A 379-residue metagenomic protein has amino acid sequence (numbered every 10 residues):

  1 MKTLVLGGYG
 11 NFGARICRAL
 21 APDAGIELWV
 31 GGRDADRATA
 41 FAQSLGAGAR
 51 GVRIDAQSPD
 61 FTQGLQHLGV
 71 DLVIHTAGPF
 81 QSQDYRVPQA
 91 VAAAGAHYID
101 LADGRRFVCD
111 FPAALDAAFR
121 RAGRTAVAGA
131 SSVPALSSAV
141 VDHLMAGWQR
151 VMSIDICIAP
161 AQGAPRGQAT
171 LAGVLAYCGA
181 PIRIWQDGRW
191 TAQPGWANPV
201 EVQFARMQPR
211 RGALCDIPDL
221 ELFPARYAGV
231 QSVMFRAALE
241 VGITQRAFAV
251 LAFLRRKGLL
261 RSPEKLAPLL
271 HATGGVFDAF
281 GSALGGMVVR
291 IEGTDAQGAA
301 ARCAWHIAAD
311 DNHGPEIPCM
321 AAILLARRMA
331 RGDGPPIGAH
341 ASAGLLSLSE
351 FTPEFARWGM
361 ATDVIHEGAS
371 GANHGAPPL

Functional and structural regions predicted by a protein language model:
T3-P22: N-terminal Rossmann NAD(P)H-binding glycine-rich loop of SDR-like oxidoreductase domains
L6, A146-E292, A299: Active-site-lining helix/loop region of Rossmann-like oxidoreductase modules
G10, D34-D36: Helix N-cap at the beta1-alpha1 junction of Rossmann-like dinucleotide-binding domains, i.e., the first residues
C17, V87-P88, A322: Generic hydrophobic/aromatic pocket-lining and core-packing "Φ" positions
D23-L28, G32: A generic structural motif
E27, R37, F41-D110: NAD(P)H-binding glycine-rich loop region in Rossmannoid oxidoreductase-like domains and their noncatalytic homologs
P79-R183, L222: Glycine-/Pro-rich loop/turn segments that contact NAD(P) or position catalytic residues in Rossmann-like domains
L254-P378: C-terminal active-site/capping subdomain that shapes the small-molecule cofactor and substrate pocket of enzyme
